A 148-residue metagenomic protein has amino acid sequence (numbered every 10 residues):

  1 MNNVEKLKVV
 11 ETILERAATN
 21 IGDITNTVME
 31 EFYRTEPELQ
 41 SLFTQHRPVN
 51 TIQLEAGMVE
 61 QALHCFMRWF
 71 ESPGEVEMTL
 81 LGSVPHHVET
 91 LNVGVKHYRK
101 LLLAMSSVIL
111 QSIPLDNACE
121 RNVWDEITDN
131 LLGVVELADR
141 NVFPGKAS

Functional and structural regions predicted by a protein language model:
M1-S148: Globin-like tetrapyrrole-binding proteins
